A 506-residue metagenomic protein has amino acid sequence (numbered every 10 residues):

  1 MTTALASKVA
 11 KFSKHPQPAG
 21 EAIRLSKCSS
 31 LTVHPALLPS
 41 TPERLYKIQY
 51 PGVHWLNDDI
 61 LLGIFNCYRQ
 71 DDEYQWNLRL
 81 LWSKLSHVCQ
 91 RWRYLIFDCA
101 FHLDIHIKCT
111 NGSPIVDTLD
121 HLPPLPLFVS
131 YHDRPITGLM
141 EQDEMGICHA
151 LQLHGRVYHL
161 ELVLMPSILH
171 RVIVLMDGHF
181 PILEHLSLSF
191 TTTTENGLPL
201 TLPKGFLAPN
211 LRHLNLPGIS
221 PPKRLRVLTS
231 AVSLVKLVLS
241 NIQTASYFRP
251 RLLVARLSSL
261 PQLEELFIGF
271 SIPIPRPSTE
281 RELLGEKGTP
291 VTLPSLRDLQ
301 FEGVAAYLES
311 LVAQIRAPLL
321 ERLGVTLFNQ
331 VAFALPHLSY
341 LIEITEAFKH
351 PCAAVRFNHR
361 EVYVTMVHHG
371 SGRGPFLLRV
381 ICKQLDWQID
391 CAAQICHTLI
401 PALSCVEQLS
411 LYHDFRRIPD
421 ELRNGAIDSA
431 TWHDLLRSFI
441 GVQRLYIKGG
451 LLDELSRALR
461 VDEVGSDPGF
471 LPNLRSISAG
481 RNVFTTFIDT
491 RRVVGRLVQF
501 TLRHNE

Functional and structural regions predicted by a protein language model:
M1-E506: Leucine-rich repeat
